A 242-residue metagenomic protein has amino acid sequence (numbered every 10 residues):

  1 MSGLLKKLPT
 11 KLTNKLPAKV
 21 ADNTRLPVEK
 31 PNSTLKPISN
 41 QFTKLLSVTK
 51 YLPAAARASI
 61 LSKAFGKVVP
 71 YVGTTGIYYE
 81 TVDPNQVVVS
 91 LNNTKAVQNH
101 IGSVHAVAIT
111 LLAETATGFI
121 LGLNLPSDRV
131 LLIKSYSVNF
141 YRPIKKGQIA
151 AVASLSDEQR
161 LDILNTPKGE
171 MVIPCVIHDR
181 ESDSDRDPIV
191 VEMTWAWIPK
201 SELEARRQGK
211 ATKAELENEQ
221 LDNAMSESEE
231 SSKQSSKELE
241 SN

Functional and structural regions predicted by a protein language model:
S2-P53, I144-K145, S156-N242: HotDog/MaoC-like acyl-thioester-processing domains
L45-S47, N92-G118, R207, T212-A214: Hot-dog-fold acyl-thioester-processing enzymes
A55-Y79: Active-site-proximal helix-loop elements at catalytic-domain edges
T74-V104: Catalytic strand-loop segment that frames the active site of acyl-thioester-processing enzymes
T75, N85-V87, R129-Y136, G147-I149 (+1 more regions): A generic structural signal for short beta-strands and their flanking turns/coil linkers
V89-L91, V138, A153, C175 (+1 more regions): Preference for bulky hydrophobic residues occupying beta-strand positions in well-ordered beta-sheet regions
V107, L111, T115, S135-F140 (+2 more regions): Hydrophobic alpha-helical segments of small multi-pass membrane proteins
F119-D157: Hydrophobic beta-strand-centered segment that forms part of the acyl-chain substrate-binding groove
